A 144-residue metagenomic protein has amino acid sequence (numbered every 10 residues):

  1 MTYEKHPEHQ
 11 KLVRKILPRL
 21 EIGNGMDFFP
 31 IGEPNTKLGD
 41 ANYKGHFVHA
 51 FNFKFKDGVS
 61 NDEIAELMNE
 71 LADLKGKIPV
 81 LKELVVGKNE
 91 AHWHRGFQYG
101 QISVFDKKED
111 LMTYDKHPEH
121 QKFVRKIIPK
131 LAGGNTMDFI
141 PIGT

Functional and structural regions predicted by a protein language model:
M1-Q10, E21-Y99, D106-K116, Q121 (+2 more regions): Short S/T/G/P-rich N-terminal loop/turn motif that feeds into the first structured element of a domain
I16-L17: Terminal edge beta-strands and adjacent linker/stalk segments of extracellular immunoglobulin-superfamily beta-sandwich
